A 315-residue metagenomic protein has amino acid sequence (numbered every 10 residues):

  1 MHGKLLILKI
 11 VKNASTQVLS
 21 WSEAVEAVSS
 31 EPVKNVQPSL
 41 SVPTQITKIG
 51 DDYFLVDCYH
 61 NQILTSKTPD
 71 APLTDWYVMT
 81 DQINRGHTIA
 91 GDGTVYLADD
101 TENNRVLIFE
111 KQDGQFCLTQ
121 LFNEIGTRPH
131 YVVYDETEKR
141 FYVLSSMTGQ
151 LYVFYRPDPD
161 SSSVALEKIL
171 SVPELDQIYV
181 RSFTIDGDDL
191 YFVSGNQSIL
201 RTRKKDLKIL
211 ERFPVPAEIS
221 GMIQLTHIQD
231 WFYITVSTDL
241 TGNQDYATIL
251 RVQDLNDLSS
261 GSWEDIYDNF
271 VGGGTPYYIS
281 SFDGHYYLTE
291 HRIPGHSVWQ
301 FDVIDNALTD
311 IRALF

Functional and structural regions predicted by a protein language model:
G3-V42: A short helix->beta-strand "capping" segment at the edge of beta-propeller domains
E31-N61: Beta-strand-rich domains and repeat architectures in extracellular enzymes and scaffolds, especially beta-propellers
K34-S39, Y77-Q82, L121-G126, I169-D176 (+3 more regions): Surface loop/turn motifs at the tips and blade-to-blade linkers of beta-strand repeat domains
S41-Q45, N84-G91, T127-D135, D176-D186 (+2 more regions): Repeated scaffold domains used in trafficking and secretory/extracellular systems, primarily beta-propellers
L55-Y59, L97-E102, Y142-T148, Y191-Q197 (+2 more regions): Conserved beta-strand positions in repeat-built beta-propeller and related beta-rich domains
Q62-T65, N103-F109, T148-Y155, N196-R203 (+2 more regions): Structural motif
K67-A71, E110-G114, Y155-D160, R203-K208 (+2 more regions): Short loop/turn segments that connect beta-strands within beta-propeller blades
G273-F315: Blade-level signature of beta-propeller repeat domains, shared across WD40, Kelch, NHL, RCC1 and BNR/Asp-box propellers
